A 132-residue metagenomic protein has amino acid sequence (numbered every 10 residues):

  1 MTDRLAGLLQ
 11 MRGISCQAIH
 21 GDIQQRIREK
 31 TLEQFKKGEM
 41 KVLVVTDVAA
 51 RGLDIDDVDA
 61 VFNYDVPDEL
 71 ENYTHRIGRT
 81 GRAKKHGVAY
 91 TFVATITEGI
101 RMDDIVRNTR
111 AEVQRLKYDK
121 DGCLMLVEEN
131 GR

Functional and structural regions predicted by a protein language model:
M1-R132: Conserved helicase RecA-like core
